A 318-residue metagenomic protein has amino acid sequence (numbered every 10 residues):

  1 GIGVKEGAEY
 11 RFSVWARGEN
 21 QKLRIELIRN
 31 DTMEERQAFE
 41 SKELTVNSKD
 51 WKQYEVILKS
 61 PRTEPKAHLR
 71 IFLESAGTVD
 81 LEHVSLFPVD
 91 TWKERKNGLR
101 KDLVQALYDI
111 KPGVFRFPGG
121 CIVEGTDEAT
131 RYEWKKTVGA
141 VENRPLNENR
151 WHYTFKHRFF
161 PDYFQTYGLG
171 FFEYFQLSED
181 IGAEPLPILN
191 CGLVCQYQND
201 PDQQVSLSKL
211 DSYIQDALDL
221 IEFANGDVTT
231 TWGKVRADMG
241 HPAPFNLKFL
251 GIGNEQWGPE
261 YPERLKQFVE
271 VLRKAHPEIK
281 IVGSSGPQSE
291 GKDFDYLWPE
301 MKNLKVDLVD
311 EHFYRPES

Functional and structural regions predicted by a protein language model:
G1-T166, E184-L186, N199-D211, L218 (+2 more regions): Extracellular and organelle-lumenal recognition/adhesion modules and their flexible linkers in secreted
E9, D102-Q105, E173-Q176, D180 (+4 more regions): Alpha-helical scaffolding segments of alpha/beta enzyme cores, especially the outer helices of TIM-barrel or partial
I25, S60, A67-T78, R236 (+1 more regions): Noncatalytic carbohydrate-binding groove/subsite architecture in carbohydrate-active enzymes
R29-D31, C121, C191-C195, Q256 (+2 more regions): Active-site-proximal loop/turn and secondary-structure-junction residues that shape catalytic pockets, frequently
T63-E64, L107-K111, E179-D180, H241-N246 (+1 more regions): Extracellular/periplasmic catalytic domains that process cell-envelope and extracellular macromolecules
A67, G98-D102, G168-Y174, F223-P242 (+3 more regions): Alpha-helical scaffolding within the catalytic cores of extracellular/periplasmic polymer-degrading hydrolases
F72-S75, D80-H83, P88, P118-C121 (+2 more regions): Active-site groove signature of glycoside hydrolases
G113-F117, P185-L189, K248-I252, I281-S284 (+1 more regions): Hydrophobic faces of well-ordered beta-strands that scaffold small-molecule active sites in alpha/beta enzyme cores
